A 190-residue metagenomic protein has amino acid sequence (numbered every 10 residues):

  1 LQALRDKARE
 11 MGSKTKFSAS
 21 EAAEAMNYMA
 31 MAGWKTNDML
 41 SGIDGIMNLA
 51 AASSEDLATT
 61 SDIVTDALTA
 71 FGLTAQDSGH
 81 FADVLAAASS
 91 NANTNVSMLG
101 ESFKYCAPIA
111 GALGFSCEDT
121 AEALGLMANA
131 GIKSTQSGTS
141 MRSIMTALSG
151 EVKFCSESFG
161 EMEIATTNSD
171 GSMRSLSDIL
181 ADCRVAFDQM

Functional and structural regions predicted by a protein language model:
L1-D83, A87-G100, A110-E118, A130-G138 (+3 more regions): A short, structural motif
C106: Active-site loop and adjoining helix of the penicillin-binding protein/serine DD-peptidase-beta-lactamase fold
M141: Conserved catalytic-loop aspartate of Hanks-type protein kinases
I144-L148: Short edge-strand/loop segments of extracellular domains
S175-S177, D182: Soluble extramembrane regions of membrane proteins in the secretory/endomembrane system
